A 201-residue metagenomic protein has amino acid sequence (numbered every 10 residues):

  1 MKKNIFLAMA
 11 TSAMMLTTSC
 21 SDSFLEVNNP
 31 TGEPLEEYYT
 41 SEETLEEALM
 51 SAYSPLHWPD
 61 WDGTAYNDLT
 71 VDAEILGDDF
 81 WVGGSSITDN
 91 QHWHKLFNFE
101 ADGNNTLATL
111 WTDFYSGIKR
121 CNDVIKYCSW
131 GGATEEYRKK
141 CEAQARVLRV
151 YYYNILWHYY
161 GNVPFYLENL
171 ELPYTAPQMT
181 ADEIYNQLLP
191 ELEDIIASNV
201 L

Functional and structural regions predicted by a protein language model:
M1-P30: Bacterial Sec-dependent N-terminal signal peptides
C20-N28, H92-K95, Y160-P164: Short, compositionally biased low-complexity segments
C20-T70: Membrane-proximal, proline-rich intrinsically disordered regions
V27, G63-A65, L156-E168: Short, solvent-exposed loop/turn and secondary-structure capping segments
P30-P34, N98-F99, L167-P173: Short linear capping/connector segments at secondary-structure termini
E46, M50, S54-D60, S85-Y160 (+2 more regions): Conserved, well-structured interaction surfaces
L69-D78, C141: Acidic helix-start/capping segments at beta-turn-to-alpha-helix junctions
G77-I87: Core domains of carbohydrate- and sulfate-ester-processing enzymes
